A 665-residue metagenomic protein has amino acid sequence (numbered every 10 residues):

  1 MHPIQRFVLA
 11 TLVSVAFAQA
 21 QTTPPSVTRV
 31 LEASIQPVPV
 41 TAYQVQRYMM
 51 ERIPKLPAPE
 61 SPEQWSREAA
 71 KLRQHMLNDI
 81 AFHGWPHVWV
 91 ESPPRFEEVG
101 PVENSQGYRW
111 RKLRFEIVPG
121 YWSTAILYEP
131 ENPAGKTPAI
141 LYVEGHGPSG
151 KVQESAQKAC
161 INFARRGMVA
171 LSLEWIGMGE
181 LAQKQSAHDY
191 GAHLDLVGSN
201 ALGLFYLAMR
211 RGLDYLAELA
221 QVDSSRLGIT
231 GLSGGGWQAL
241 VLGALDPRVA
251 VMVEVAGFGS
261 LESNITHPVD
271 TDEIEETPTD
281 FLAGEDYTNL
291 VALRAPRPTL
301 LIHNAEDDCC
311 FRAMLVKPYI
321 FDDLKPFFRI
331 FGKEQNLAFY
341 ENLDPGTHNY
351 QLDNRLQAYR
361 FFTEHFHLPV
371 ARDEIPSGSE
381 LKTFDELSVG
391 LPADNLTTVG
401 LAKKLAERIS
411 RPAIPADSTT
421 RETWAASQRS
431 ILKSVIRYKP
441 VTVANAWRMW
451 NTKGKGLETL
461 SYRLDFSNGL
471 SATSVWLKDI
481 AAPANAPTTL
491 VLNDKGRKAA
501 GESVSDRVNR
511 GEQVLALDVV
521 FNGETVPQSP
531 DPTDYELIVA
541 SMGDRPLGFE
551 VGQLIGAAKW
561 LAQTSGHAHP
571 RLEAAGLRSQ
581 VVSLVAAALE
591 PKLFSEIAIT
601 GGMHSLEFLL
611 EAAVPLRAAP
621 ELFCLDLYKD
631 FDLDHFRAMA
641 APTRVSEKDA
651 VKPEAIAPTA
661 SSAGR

Functional and structural regions predicted by a protein language model:
M1-V8: Bacterial N-terminal signal peptides that target proteins for export
T11-A20: Hydrophobic h-region of N-terminal signal peptides that target proteins for export in Gram-negative bacteria
Q21-W122, Y287, A295, I302-T489 (+5 more regions): Alpha/beta-hydrolase-fold serine-hydrolase catalytic core, especially in secreted/extracellular enzymes
A70, I161, L240-V241, A292 (+3 more regions): Alpha-helical segments flanking ligand/cofactor-binding loops in enzyme cores
A134-S224, S260-V269, E276, A484-T564 (+1 more regions): Cap/lid segment of the alpha/beta-hydrolase catalytic domain
G147-K158, H193-L207, I229-L240, T277-L290 (+4 more regions): Alpha-helix capping and helix-loop boundary segments enriched in small/acidic/polar residues
R166, G212-A283, A557-D630, D634-F636: Primarily recognizes the serine-hydrolase "nucleophile elbow" in alpha/beta-hydrolase and SGNH/GDSL folds
E174, T230, V255-A256, I302 (+3 more regions): Alpha/beta-hydrolase-fold catalytic nucleophile elbow
